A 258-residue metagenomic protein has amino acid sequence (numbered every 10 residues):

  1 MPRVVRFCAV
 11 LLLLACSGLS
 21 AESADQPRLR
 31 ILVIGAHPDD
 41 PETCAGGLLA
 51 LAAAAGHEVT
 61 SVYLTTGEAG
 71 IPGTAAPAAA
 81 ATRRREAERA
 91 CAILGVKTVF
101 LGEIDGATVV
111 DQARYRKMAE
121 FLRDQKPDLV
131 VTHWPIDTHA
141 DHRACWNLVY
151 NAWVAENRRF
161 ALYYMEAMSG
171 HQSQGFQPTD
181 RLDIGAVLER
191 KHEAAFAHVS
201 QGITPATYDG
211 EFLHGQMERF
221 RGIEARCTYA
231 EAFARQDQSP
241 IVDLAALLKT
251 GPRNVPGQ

Functional and structural regions predicted by a protein language model:
M1-R3: N-terminal secretory signal peptides that target proteins for export/translocation
R6-A9, L19-I34, V109-Q258: Metal-dependent de-N-acetylase/amidase catalytic core
L12: Metal-dependent phosphohydrolase cores
S20-Q125, V154-A155, A246-V255: Active-site rim/loop-helix segments in enzyme catalytic domains that contact anionic ligands
